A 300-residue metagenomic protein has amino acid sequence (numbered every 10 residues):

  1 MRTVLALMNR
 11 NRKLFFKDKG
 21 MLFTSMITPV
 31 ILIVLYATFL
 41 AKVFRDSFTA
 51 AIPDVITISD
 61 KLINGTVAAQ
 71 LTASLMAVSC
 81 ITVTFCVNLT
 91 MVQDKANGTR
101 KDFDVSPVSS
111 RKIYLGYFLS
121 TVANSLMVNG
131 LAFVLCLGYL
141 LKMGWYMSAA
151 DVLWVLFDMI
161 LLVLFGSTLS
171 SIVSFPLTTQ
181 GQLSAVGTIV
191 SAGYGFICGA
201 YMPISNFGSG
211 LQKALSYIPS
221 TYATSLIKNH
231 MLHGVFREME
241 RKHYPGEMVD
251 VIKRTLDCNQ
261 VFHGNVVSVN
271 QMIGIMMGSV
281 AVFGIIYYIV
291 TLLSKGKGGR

Functional and structural regions predicted by a protein language model:
M1-L32, N97, K112, K295-K297: Aromatic- and glycine-rich beta-strand/loop motifs that create alpha-glucan
A6, R10-L14, N97, K101-V105 (+3 more regions): Short amphipathic alpha-helical coupling elements at transmembrane boundaries
L14-F48, V67-F85, L126-N129, G187-G195 (+1 more regions): Hydrophobic alpha-helical transmembrane segments of multi-pass membrane transport/permease proteins
I31, N64-K142: Hydrophobic alpha-helical transmembrane segments of multi-pass membrane transport proteins
V34-F44, S174-V235: Transmembrane helix segments
S47-I63: Perimembrane loop-to-helix junctions flanking transmembrane segments
S110, F118-C198: Alpha-helical transmembrane segments and their short interhelical loops
K242-R300: Junction motif at the cytosolic side of a transmembrane helix
